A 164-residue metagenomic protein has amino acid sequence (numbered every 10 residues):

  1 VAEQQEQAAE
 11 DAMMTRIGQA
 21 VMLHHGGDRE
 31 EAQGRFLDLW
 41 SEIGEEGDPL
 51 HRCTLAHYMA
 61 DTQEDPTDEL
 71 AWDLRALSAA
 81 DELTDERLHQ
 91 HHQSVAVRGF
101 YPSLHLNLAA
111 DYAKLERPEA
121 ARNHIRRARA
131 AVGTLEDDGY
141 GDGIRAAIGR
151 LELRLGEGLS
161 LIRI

Functional and structural regions predicted by a protein language model:
E3-E6, E42-G47, D81-V97, L135-D138: Flexible helix-coil transition and linker loops at the boundaries of alpha-helical arrays
D11, D28-E31, G47-H51, D68 (+2 more regions): Structural signature of alpha-solenoid helical repeat junctions
M14-G34, S41: Alpha-helical segment of the N-proximal tetratricopeptide repeat
R16, R52-A56, H105, H124: TPR repeat positional signature
T54-R98: Alpha-helical adaptor scaffolds
L70-E82, K114-E136: TPR/TPR-like (Sel1-like) alpha-helical repeat modules
I162-I164: Conserved small/polar residues in nucleotide/adenosyl-binding loops
